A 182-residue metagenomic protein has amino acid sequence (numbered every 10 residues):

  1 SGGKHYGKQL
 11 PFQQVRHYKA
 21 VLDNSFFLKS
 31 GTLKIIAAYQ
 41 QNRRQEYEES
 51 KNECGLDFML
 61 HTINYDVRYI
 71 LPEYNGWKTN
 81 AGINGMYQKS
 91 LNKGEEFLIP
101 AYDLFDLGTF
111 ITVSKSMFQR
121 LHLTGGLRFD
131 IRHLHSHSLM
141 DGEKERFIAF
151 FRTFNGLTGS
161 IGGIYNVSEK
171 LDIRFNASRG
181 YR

Functional and structural regions predicted by a protein language model:
S1-R182: Outer-membrane beta-barrel proteins, especially TonB-dependent receptors
